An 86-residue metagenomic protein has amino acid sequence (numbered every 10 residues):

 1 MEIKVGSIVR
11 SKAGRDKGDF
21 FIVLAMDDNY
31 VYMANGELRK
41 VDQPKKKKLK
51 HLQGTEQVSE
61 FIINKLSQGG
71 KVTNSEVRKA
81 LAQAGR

Functional and structural regions predicted by a protein language model:
M1-V5, K12, I22-R86: Ferredoxin-like alpha/beta domains used as RNA- or RNAP-binding modules
G14-K17: Short, charged beta-turn/beta-strand-edge "cap" motif at the junction between a beta-strand and an adjacent loop
